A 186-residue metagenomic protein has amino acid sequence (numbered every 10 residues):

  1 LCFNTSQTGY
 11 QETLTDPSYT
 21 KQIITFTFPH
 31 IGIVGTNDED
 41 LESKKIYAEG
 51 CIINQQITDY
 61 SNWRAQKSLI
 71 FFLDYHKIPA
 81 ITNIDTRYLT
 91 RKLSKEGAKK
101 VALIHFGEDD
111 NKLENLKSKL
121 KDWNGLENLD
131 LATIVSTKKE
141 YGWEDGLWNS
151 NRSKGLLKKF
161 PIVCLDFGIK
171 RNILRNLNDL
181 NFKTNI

Functional and structural regions predicted by a protein language model:
L1-I186: RNA-binding accessory domains that recognize and position tRNA/RNA substrates
